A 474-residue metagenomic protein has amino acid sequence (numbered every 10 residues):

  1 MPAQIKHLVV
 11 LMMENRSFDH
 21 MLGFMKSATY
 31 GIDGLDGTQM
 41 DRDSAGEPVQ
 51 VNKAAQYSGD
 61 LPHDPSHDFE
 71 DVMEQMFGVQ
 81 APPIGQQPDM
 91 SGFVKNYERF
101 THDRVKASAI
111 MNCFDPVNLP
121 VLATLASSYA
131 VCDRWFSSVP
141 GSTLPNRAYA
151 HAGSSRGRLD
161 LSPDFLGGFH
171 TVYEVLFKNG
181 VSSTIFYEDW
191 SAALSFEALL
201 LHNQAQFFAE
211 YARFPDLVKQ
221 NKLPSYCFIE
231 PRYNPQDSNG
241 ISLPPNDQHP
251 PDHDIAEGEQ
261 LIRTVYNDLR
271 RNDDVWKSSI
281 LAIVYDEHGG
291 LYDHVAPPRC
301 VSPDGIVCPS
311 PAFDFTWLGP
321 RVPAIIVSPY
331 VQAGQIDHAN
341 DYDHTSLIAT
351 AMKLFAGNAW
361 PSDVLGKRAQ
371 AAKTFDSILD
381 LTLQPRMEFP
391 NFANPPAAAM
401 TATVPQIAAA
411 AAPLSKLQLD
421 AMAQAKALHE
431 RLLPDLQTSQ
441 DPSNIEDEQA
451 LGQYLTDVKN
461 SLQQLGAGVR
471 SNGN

Functional and structural regions predicted by a protein language model:
M1-N474: N-terminal pro-sequences and low-complexity stem/linker regions of secreted or lumenal proteins
